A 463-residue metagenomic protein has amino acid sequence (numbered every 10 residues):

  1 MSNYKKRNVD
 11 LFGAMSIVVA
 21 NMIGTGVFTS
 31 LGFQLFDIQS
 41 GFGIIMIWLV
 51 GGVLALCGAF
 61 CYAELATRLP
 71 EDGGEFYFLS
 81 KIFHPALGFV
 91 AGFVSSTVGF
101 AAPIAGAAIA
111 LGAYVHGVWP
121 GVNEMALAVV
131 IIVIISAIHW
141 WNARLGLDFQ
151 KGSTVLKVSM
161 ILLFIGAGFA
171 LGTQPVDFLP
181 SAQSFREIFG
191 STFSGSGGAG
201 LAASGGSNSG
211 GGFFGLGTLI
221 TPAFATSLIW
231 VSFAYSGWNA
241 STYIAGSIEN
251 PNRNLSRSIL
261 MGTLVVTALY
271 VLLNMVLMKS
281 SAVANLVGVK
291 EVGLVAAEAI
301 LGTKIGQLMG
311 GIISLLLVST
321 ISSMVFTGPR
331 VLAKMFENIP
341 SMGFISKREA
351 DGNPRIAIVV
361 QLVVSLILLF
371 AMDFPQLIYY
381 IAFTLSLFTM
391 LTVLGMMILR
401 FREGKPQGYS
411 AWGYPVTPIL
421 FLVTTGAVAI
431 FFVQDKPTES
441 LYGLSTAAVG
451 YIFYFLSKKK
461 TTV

Functional and structural regions predicted by a protein language model:
M1-F42, A55-L56, F60, E71-D72 (+5 more regions): Membrane-interface "cap" regions at the ends of multi-pass membrane proteins
M1-S2, F76-I82, A108-A128, M160-L163 (+4 more regions): Helix-loop-helix connectors at the membrane interface of multi-pass transporters/channels
V9-F28, S191-A268, L273, I305-M324: Hydrophobic, membrane-embedded alpha-helices of multi-pass small-molecule transporters
L56-W140, L145, G152, I165 (+3 more regions): Hydrophobic transmembrane alpha-helices that form the core helical bundles of multi-pass secondary transporters
Y77-F78, H84, G117, T192-F214 (+2 more regions): TM-loop-TM module centered on a large, flexible mid-protein loop between adjacent transmembrane helices in multi-pass
G112, M125-S184, I259, I381-L391 (+2 more regions): Membrane-interface loop-to-helix entry segments
G152, K347-R355, T389-E439, K460-V463: C-terminal membrane-solvent junction of multi-pass transporters and transport-like membrane proteins
L156-G210, M275-S281, V393-P406, V433 (+1 more regions): Hydrophobic alpha-helical segments and their helix-loop junctions in multi-pass secondary transporters
